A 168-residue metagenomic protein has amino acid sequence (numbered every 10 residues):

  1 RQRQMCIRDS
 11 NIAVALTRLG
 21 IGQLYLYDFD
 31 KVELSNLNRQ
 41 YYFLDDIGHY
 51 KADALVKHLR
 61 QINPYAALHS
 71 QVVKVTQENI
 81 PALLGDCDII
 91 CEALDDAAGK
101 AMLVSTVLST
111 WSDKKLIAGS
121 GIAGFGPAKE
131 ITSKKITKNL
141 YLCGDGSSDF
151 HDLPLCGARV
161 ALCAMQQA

Functional and structural regions predicted by a protein language model:
Q2-I7: Short, small-residue-biased leader/transition segments that mark boundaries at the very start of proteins
D9, D45-A52, A161-A164: Short, conserved glycine- and acidic-residue-centered signature motifs in active-site or ligand-binding loops
S10-V14, R18, M165: Residues forming the Rossmann-fold NAD(P)(H) cofactor-binding site
I21-N63: Glycine-rich phosphate-binding loop and adjoining beta1-alpha1-beta2 segment of Rossmann-like nucleotide-binding folds
G22-L24, A67, K115: Residues at the starts of beta-strands that form the adenosine-phosphate
A52-C87, L94-A97: A structured beta-alpha segment of the ubiquitous adenosine-cofactor-binding alpha/beta core
I89-Q166: E1/E1-like adenylate-forming module used to activate ubiquitin-like modifiers and sulfur-carrier proteins
